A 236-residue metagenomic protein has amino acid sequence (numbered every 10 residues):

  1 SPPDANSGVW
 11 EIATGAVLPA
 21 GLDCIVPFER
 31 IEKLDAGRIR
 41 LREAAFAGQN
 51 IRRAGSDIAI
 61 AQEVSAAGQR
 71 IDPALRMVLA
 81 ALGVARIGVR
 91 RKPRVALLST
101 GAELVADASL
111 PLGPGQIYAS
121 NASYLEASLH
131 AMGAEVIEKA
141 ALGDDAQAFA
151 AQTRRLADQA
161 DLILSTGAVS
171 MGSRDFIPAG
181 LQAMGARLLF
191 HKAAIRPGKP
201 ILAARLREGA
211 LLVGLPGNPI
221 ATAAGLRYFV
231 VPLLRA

Functional and structural regions predicted by a protein language model:
S1-A140: Short, glycine/charged-enriched hinge/interface segments at domain edges or termini
P3-N6, I25, S123-A183: N-terminal small/polar loop signature for handling phosphorylated ligands or for N-terminal nucleophile
G15-A16, A102-E103, A168-R174, G217-P219: Short glycine-rich anion-binding loops that position phosphate/pyrophosphate groups of nucleotides and phosphorylated
D23-C24, S109-P111, D175-A179, L226-Y228: Short amphipathic alpha-helical segments
F28-E29, Q62, R76-A80, S123-H130 (+6 more regions): Predominant activation on well-ordered alpha-helical scaffold segments within soluble catalytic domains
I39, I58, A183-A236: Flexible glycine/proline-rich
I71, A141-F149, I195-P200: Short acidic loop-to-helix transition motifs that present clustered carboxylates
L82-A85, L104, S128, M132-E135 (+3 more regions): Change "in soluble alpha/beta enzymes" to "in soluble alpha/beta proteins
